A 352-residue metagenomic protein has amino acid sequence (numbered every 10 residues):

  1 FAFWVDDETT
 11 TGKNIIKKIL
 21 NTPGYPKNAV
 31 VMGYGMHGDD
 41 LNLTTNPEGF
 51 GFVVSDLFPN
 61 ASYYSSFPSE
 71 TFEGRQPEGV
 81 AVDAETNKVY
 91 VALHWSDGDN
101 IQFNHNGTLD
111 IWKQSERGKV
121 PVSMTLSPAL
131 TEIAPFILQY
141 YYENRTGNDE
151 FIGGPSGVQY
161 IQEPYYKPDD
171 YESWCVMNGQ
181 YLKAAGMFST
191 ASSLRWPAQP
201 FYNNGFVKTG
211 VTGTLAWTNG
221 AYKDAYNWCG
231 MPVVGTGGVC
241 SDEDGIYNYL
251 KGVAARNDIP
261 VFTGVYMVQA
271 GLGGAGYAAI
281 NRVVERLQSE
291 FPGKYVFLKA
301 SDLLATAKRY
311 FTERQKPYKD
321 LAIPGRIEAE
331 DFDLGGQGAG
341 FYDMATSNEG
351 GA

Functional and structural regions predicted by a protein language model:
F1-A2, S123-P200: Metal-dependent polysaccharide deacetylase catalytic core of the NodB/CE4 family, i.e., the active-site-bearing domain
F1-R117: Non-catalytic propeptide/linker segments at domain boundaries
D83-E85, D110-R117, I133-S156, L182 (+3 more regions): Acidic (Asp/Glu)-rich catalytic clusters
V89-V91, V120-V122, E330: Residue-level detector of short, conserved catalytic/binding motifs and their immediate flanks
V91, W95-D110, S115-K119, A129 (+2 more regions): Catalytic grooves of carbohydrate-active enzymes
N104-H105, P164, D343-M344: Short, solvent-exposed loop/turn and secondary-structure capping segments
S115-G118, S123, T346-G351: A solvent-exposed, charged loop/short amphipathic helix patch at secondary-structure junctions
T312-A352: Extracytoplasmic
